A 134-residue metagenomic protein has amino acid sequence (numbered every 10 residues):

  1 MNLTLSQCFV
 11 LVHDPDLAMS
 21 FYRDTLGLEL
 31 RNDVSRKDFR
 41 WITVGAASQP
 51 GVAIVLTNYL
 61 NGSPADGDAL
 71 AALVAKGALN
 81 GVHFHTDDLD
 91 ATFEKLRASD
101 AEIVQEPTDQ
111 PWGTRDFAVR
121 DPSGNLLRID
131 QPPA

Functional and structural regions predicted by a protein language model:
M1-Q7, E29-H85, D90-R120, D130-A134: Vicinal oxygen chelate
V12-L17: Short acidic-aromatic low-complexity motifs
A18-R23, L96, G124: Conserved active-site tyrosine of GNAT-family acetyltransferases
